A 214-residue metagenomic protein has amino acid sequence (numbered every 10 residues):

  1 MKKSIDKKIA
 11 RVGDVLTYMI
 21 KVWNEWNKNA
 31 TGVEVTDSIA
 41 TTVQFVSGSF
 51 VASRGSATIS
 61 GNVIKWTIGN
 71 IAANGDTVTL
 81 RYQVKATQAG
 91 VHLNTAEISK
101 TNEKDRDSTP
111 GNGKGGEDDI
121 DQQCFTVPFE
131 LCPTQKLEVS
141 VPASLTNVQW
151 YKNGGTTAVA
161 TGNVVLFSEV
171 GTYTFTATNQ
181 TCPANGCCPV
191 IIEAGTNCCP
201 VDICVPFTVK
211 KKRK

Functional and structural regions predicted by a protein language model:
M1, D6, N102, D121-K214: Proline- and Ser/Thr-rich low-complexity, intrinsically disordered segments
M1-E130, T196-N197: Exported/extracytosolic protein signature
